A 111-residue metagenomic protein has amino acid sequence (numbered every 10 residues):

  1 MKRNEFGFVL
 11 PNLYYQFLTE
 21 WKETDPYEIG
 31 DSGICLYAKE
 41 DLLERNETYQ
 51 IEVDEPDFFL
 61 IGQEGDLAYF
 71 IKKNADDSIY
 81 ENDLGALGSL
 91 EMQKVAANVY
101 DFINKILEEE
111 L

Functional and structural regions predicted by a protein language model:
M1-E5, L84-L90: Charged, low-complexity surface segments at secondary-structure and domain boundaries
M1-F70, E109-L111: A surface-exposed partner-binding patch
I71-N74, E91: Short conserved micro-motifs at the rims of enzyme active sites and ligand-binding pockets
N74-A75, A96: Small/flexible residues
A75-L87: Intrinsically disordered, low-complexity regulatory segments enriched in Ser/Thr/Pro and charged residues
L87-E109: Compact, glycine/acidic-enriched structural inserts
